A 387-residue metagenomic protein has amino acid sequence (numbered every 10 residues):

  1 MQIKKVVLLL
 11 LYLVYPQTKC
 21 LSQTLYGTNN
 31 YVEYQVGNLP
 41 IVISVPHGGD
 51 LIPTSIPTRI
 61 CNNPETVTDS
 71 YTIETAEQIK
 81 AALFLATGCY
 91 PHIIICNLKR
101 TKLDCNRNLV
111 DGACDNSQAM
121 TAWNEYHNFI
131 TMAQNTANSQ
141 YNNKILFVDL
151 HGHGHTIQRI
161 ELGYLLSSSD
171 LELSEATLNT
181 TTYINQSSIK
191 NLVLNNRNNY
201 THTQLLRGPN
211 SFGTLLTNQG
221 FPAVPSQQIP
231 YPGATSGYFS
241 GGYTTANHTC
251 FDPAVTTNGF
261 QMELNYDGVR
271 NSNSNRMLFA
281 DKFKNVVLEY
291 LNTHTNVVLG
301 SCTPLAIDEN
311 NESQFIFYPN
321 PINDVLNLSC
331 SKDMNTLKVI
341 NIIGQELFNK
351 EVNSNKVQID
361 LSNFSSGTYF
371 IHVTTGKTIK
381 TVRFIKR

Functional and structural regions predicted by a protein language model:
M1-Q23: Bacterial Sec-dependent N-terminal signal peptides
Q17-T18, V110, D333, S354: Residues in and immediately flanking transmembrane alpha helices
C20-G300: N-terminal catalytic or cofactor-binding beta/alpha core of small enzyme domains
C302-P304: Short, compositionally biased serine/threonine- and acidic-rich segments at solvent-exposed termini, linkers, or domain
E309-R387: C-terminal outer-membrane/trafficking sorting elements
